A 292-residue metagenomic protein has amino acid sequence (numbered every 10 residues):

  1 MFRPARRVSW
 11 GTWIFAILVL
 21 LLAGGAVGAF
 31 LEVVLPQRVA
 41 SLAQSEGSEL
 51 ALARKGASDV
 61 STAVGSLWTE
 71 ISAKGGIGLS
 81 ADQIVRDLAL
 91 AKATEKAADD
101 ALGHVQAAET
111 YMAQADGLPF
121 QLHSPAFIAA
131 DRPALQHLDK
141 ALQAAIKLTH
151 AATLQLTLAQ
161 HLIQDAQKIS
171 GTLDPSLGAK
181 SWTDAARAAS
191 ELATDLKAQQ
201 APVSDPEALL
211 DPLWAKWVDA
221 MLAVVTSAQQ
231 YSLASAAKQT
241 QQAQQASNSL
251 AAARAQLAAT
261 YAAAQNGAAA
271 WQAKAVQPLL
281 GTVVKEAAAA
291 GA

Functional and structural regions predicted by a protein language model:
F2-H150, A255-G291: Leu/Val/Ala/Ile-rich N-terminal alpha-helices, chiefly Sec-type signal peptides and the beginnings
S124-A255: Extended amphipathic alpha-helical interaction segments
